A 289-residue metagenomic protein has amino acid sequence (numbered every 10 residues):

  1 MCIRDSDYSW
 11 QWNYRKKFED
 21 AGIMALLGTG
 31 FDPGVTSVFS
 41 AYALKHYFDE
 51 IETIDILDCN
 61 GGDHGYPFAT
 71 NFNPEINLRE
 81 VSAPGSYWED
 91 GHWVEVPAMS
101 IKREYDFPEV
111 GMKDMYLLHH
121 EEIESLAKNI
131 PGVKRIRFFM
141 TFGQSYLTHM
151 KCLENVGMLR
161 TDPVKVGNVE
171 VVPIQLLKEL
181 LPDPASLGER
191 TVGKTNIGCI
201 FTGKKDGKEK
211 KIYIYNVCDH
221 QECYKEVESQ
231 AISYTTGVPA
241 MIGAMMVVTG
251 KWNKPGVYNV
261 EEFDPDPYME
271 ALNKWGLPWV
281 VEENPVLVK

Functional and structural regions predicted by a protein language model:
M1-I3: Short, small-residue-biased leader/transition segments that mark boundaries at the very start of proteins
D7-G65: A contiguous active-site-proximal alpha/beta segment in oxidoreductase catalytic domains
H46-K289: C-terminal catalytic/substrate-binding lobe primarily of soluble NAD(P)-dependent oxidoreductases
